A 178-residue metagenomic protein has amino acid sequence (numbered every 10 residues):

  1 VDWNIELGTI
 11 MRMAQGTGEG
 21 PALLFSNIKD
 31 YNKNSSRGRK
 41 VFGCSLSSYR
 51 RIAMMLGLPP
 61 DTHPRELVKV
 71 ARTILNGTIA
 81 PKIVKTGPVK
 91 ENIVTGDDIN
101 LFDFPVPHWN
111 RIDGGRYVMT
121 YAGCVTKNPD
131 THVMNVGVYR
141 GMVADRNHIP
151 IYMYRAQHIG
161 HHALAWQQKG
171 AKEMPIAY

Functional and structural regions predicted by a protein language model:
V1-Y178: Extended, highly charged
